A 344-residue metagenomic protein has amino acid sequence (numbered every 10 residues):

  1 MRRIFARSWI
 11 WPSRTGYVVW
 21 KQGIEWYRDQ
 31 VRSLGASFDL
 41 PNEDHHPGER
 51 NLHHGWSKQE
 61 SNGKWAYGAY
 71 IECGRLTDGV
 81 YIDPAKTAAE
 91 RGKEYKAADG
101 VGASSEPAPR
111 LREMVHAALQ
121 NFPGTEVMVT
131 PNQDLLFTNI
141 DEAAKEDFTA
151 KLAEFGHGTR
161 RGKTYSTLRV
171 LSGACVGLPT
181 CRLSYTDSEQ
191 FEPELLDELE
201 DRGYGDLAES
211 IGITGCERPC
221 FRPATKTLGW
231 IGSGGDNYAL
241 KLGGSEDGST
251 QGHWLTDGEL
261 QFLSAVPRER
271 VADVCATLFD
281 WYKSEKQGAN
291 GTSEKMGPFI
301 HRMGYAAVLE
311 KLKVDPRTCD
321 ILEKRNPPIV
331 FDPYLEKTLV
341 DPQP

Functional and structural regions predicted by a protein language model:
M1-P344: Peripheral terminal and linker regions in Fe-S/redox and tRNA-modifying enzymes
